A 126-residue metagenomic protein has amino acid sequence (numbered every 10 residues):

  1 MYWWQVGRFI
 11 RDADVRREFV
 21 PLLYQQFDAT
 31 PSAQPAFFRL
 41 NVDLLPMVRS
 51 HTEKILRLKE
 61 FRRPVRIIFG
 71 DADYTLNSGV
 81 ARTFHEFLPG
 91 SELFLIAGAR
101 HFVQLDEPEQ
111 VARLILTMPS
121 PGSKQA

Functional and structural regions predicted by a protein language model:
M1-E60: Conserved alpha/beta-hydrolase catalytic His-Asp/Glu region
W4, L22-L23, R39-L40, R82-T83 (+1 more regions): Alpha-helical elements of Rossmann-like donor-binding domains used by nucleotide-donor carbohydrate transfer enzymes
F9, Q26, G70-D73, R100: Generic anion/oxyanion-binding catalytic loop in active/binding sites
P46-V48, A72-L76, H101: Acidic catalytic loop of the alpha/beta-hydrolase fold
E53-I55, R63, N77-E86: Short alpha-helix in the alpha/beta-hydrolase fold that links the catalytic acid
F61, I67-F69: Short beta-strand/loop motif that positions the catalytic acidic residue of the alpha/beta-hydrolase fold
F87-A126: Catalytic active-site module of serine/aspartate enzymes centered on a nucleophile-bearing elbow/loop
